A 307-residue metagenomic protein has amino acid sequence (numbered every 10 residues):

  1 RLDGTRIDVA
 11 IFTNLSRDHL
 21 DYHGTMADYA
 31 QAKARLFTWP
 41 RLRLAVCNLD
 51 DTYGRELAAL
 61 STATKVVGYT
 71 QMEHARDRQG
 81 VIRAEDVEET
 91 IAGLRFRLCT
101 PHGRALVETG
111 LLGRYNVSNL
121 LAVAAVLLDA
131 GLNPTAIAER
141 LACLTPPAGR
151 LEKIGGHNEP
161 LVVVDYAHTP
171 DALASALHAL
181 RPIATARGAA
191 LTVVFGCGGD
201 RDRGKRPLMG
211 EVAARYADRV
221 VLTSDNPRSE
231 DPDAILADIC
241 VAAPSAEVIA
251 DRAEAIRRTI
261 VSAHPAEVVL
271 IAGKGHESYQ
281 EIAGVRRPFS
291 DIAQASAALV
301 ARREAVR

Functional and structural regions predicted by a protein language model:
R1, D21-H23, I282: Conserved ATPase-coupling elements of RecA-like P-loop NTPase cores
D3-N14, G188-V194: Inter-motif core of Ras-like GTPase G domains
R6-V162, C240-A242, R307: Acidic, Mg2+-coordinating active-site environments of NTP-dependent enzymes
H102-A105, L112, A122-G149, K153-R307: ATP-dependent carboxylate-amine ligase
